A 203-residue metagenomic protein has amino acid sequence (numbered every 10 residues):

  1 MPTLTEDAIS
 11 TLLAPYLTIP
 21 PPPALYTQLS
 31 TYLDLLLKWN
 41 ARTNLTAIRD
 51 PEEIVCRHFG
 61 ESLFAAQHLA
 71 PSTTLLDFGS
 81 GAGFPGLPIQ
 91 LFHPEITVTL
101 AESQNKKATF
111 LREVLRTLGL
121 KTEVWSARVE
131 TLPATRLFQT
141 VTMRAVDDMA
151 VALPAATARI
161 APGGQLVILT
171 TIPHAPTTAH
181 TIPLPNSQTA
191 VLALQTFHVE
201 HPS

Functional and structural regions predicted by a protein language model:
M1-S72, L76, K106-K107, E113-L120: Class I SAM-dependent transferase core
T43-T46, E52-E53, R57, A82 (+3 more regions): Flexible, active-site-adjacent loop/turn segments at secondary-structure boundaries
E52, A70, L87, L91-P94: Ubiquitous "structural anchor" signal
S62, F84-L87: Acidic, metal-associated active-site segment
F78-S80: Conserved beta-strand/loop positions that form the S-adenosyl-L-methionine
G86, H93-S203: S-adenosylmethionine
